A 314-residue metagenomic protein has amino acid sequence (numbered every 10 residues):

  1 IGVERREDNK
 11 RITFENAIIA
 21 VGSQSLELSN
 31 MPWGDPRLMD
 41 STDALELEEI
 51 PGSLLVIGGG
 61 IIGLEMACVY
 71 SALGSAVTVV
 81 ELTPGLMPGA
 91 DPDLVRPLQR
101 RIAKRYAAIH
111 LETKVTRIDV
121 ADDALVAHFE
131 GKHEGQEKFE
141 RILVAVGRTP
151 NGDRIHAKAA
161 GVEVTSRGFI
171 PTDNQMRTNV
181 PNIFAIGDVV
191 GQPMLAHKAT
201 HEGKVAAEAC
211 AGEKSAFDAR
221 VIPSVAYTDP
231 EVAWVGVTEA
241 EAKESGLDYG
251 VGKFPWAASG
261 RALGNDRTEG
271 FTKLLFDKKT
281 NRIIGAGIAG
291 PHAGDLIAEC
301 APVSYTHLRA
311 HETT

Functional and structural regions predicted by a protein language model:
I1, L73-N174, V237, E244 (+1 more regions): A Rossmann-like FAD-binding core segment of flavoenzymes
I1-I18: Conserved redox-cofactor binding core of oxidoreductases
T13-G22, E140-G147: Short hydrophobic core segments
V21-S75, V80, R105-I109, K158-A160 (+2 more regions): Glycine-rich dinucleotide-binding loop and its adjacent helix/turn
E27-S29, E65, Y70, N151-R154 (+3 more regions): Glycine/Thr-rich phosphate-binding loops of Rossmann-like dinucleotide-binding domains
G34-P51, E137-C210: FAD-site-proximal beta/loop scaffold in flavoenzymes
D91-D93, K104, V115-T116, R148-N151 (+3 more regions): Mid-to-C-terminal Rossmann-like scaffold of FAD/NAD(P)H-dependent oxidoreductases
H307-T314: Single conserved hydrophobic/aromatic residue that forms the stacking wall/gate of nucleotide- or nucleobase-binding
